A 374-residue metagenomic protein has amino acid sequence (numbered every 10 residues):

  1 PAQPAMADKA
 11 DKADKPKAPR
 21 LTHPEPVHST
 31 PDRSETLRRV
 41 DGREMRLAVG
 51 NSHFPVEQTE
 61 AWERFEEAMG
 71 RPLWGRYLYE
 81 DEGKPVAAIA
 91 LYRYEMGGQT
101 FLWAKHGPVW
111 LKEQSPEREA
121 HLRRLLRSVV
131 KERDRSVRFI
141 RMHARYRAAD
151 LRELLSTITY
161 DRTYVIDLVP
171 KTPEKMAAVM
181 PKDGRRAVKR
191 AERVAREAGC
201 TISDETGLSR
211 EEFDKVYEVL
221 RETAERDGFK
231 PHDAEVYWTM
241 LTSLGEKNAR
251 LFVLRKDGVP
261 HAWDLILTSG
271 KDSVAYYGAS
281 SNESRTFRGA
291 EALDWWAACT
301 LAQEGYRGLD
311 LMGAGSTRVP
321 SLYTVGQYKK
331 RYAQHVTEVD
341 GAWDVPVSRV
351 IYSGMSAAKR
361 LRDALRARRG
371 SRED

Functional and structural regions predicted by a protein language model:
P4: Cationic, low-complexity basic patches in intrinsically disordered or flexible, solvent-exposed regions
A7-S34, R38, R145, D150-K175 (+1 more regions): Active-site/acyl-donor-binding loops of N-acyltransferases
P24, H28-E82, V86-G98, A144-T163 (+2 more regions): A conserved beta-strand-loop-helix scaffold within acyl/acetyltransferase catalytic domains
Q99-Q114: Glycine-/proline-rich flexible loop or hinge segments
T100-L102, D134-M142, R307-L309: Hydrophobic beta-strand segments of well-ordered beta-sheets in folded domains
W103, R123-S128, W238-S353: Aromatic (often tryptophan-rich) hydrophobic motifs at membrane interfaces
S115-E119, P181, K230, F287 (+2 more regions): Flexible, glycine- and charge-enriched loops at secondary-structure boundaries
P116-D167: Non-catalytic accessory segments adjacent to catalytic cores
